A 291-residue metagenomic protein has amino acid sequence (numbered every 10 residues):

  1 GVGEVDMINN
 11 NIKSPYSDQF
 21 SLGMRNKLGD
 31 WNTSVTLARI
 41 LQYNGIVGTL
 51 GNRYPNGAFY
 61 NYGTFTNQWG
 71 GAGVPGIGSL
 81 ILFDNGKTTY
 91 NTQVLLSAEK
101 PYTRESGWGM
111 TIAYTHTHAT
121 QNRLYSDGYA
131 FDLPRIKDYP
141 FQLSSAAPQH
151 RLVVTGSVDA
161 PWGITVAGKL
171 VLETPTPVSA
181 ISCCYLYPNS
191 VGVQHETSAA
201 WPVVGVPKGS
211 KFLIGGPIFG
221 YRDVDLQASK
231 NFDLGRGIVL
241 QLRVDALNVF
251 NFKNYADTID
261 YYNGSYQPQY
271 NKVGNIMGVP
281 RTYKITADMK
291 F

Functional and structural regions predicted by a protein language model:
G1-L82, A199-V206, G215, F219: Solvent-exposed loop/turn elements at secondary-structure boundaries
G3-V5, N11-S17, N85-N91, S145-Q149 (+2 more regions): Transmembrane beta-barrel outer-membrane domains
M7, Y139-F141, K211-G215: Surface-exposed cleft-lining segments at the edges of enzyme active sites
I8, D18-L22, T92-L96, H150-G156 (+2 more regions): Hydrophobic, lipid-facing positions within transmembrane beta-strands of outer-membrane proteins
M24, G29-D30, Y102-W108, W162-G163 (+1 more regions): Short loop/turn motifs that connect adjacent beta-strands in outer-membrane beta-barrel proteins
R25-K27, S97-P101, S157-D159, S229-N231 (+1 more regions): Transmembrane beta-barrel domains of outer membrane proteins
S34-A180: Gram-negative outer-membrane beta-barrel transporters
H118, P161-P207, P217-F291: C-terminal beta-signal and adjacent terminal beta-strands/loops of Gram-negative outer-membrane beta-barrel proteins
